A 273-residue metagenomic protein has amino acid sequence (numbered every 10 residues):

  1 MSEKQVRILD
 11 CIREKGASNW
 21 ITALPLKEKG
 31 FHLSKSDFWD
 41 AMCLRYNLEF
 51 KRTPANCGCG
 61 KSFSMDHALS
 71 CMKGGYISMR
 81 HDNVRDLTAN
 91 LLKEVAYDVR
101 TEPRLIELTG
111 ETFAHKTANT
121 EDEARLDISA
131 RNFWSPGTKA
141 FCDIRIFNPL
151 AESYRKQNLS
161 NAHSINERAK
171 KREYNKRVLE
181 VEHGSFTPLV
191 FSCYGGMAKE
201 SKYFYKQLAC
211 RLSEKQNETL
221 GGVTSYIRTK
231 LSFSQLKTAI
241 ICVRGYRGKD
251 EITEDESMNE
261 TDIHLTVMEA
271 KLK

Functional and structural regions predicted by a protein language model:
M1-Y46: Extended C-terminal regions of large enzymes
K4, D250-K273: Polybasic, low-complexity terminal segments and linkers that are predominantly intrinsically disordered and enriched
K15-N19, L212-Q216, S234, T238: Short, flexible helical or helix-coil boundary motifs
G30, Y76, R80, A162: Conserved aromatic-histidine-acidic binding/catalytic patches
F31-F63, L87, L91-S153, H163-R168 (+2 more regions): Active-site metal-binding core of divalent-cation-utilizing nuclease and nuclease-like domains
P54-V84: Short Cys/His-based metal-binding microdomains
I146-F233: E2/UBC-UEV (E2-variant) core
N217, G222-D255, T266: Non-catalytic, charged low-complexity extensions flanking SF2 helicase motor domains
